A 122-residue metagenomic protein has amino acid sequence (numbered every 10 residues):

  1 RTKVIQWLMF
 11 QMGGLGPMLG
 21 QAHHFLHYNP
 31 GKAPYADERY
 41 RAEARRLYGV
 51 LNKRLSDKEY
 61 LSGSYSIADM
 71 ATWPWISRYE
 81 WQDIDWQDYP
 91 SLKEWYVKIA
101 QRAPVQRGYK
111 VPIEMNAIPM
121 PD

Functional and structural regions predicted by a protein language model:
W7-A103: GST-like fold's C-terminal all-alpha helical module
V105-D122: Terminal-tail/helix-coil boundary detector
